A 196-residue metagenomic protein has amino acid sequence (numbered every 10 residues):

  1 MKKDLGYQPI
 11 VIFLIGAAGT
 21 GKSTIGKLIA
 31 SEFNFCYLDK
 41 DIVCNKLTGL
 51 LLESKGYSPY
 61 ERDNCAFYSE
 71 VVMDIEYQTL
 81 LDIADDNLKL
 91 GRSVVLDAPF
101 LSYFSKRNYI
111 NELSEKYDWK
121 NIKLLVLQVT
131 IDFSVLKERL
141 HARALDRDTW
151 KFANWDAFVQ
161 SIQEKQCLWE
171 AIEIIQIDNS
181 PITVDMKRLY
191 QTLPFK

Functional and structural regions predicted by a protein language model:
L14: Hydrophobic anchor at the beta1->P-loop junction of P-loop NTPases
A17: P-loop (Walker A) phosphate-binding loop of NTP-binding proteins
T20: ATP-binding Walker
S23: Walker A/P-loop
K27, S31-I75, D85: Conserved substrate/cofactor phosphate-moiety recognition/catalytic segment in nucleotide-dependent phosphotransferases
F67, A142-R188: Small-molecule kinase domains that catalyze NTP-dependent phosphoryl transfer to phosphate-bearing small molecules
V71-K120: Glycine-rich phosphate-binding loop used to anchor ATP phosphates in small-molecule kinases, encompassing both
Y117-L140: Conserved phosphate-donor/acceptor-positioning beta-strand/loop module used by diverse small-molecule
